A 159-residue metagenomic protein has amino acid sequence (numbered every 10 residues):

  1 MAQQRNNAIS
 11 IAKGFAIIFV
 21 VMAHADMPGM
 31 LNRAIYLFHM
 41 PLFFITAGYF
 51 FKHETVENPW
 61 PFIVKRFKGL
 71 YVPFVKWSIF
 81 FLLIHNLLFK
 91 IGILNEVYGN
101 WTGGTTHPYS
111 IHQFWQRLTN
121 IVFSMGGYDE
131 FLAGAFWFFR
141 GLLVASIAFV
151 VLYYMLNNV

Functional and structural regions predicted by a protein language model:
M1-V159: Membrane-cytosol interface segments of multi-pass membrane proteins, especially ER/Golgi lipid-handling enzymes
